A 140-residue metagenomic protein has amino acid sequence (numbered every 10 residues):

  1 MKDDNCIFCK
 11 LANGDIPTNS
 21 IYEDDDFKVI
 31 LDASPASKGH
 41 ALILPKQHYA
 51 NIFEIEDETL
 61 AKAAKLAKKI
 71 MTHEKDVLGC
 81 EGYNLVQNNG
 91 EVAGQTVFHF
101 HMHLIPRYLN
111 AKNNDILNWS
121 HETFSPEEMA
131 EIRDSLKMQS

Functional and structural regions predicted by a protein language model:
M1-S140: HIT superfamily nucleotide-processing domains
